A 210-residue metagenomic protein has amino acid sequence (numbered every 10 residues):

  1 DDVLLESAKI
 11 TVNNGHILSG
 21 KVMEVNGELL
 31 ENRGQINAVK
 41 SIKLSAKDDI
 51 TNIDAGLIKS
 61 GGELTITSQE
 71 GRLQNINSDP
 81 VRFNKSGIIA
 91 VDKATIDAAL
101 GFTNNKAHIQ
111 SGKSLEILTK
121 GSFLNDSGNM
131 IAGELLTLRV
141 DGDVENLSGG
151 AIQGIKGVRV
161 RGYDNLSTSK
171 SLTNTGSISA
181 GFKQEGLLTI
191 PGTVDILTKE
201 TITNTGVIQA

Functional and structural regions predicted by a protein language model:
D1-A210: A composition-driven surface/loop motif
